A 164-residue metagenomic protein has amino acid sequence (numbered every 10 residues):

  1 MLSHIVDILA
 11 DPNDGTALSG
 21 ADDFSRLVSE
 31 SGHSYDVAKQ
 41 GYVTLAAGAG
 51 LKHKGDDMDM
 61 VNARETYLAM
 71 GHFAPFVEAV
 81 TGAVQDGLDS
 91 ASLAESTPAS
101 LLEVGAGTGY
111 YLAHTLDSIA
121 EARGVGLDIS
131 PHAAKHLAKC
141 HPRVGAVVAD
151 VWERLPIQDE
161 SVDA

Functional and structural regions predicted by a protein language model:
M1-K54: N-terminal auxiliary segments of SAM/dcSAM-dependent transferases
G55-A79: Class I SAM-dependent methyltransferase Rossmann-like catalytic core, especially the SAM/SAH-binding loop
G71-S96: Conserved alpha-helix/loop element of class I SAM-dependent methyltransferases that forms part of the SAM/SAH-binding
S96-G107: Conserved class I S-adenosyl-L-methionine
T108-A120: Conserved SAM-binding loop of SAM-dependent methyltransferases across substrates and taxa, primarily the Class I
D128-H132: Conserved SAM/SAH-binding beta-strand->alpha-helix loop
P142-E153: Conserved SAM-binding strand-loop segment of SAM-dependent methyltransferases
W152-A164: A short acidic, Gly/Pro-enriched loop at the edge of an enzyme's catalytic core that lines a small-molecule cofactor
